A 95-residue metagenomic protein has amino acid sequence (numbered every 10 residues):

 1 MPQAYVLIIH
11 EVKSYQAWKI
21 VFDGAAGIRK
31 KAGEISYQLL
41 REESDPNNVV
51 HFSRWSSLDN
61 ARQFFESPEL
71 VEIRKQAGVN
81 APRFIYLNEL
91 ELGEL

Functional and structural regions predicted by a protein language model:
M1-E72, Q76-L95: Short S/T/G/P-rich N-terminal loop/turn motif that feeds into the first structured element of a domain
